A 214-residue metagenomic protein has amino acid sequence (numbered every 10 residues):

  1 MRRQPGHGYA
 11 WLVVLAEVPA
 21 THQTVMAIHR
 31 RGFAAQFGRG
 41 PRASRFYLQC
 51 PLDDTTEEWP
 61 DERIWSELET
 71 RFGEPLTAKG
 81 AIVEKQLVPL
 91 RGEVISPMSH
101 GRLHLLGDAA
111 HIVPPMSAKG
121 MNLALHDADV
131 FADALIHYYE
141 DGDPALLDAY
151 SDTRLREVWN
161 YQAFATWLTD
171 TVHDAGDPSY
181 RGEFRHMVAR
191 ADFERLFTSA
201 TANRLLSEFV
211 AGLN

Functional and structural regions predicted by a protein language model:
M1-L90: Conserved FAD-binding catalytic core of PHBH/FMO-like flavoproteins
M1-R3, L12, G107, A124 (+2 more regions): Short intrinsically disordered, low-complexity coil segments enriched in acidic
R2, G6, E17-V18, M26 (+10 more regions): Homeobox/homeodomain signature
L12, L87-W167: Conserved mid-domain beta->alpha element of the FAD-binding
A34, E58, Q86-V94, L168 (+2 more regions): Charge-rich, low-complexity amphipathic helices in intrinsically disordered tails/linkers adjacent to domains
P60, A124, T198-S199: Helix N-terminus capping/helix-initiation residues
A118, D133-N214: C-terminal helical "tail/cap" subdomain of flavin- and related membrane-associated enzymes
